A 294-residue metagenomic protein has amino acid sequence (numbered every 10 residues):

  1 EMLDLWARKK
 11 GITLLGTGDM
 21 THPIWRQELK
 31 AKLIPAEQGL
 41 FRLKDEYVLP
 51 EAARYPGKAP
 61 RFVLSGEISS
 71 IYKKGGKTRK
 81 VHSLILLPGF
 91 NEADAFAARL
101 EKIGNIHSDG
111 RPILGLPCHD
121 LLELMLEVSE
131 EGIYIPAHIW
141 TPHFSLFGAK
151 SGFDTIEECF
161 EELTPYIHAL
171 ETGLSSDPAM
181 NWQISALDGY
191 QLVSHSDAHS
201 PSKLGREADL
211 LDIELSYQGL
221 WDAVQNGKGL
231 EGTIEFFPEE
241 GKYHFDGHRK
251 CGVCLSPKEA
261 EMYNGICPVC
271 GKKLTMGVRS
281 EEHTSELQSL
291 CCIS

Functional and structural regions predicted by a protein language model:
W6-R26, I133-I135, I167-H168: Divalent metal-dependent hydrolysis catalytic cores, especially in the metallo-beta-lactamase
T17-R26, I71, E92, T141-F144 (+2 more regions): Active-site environment of divalent metal-dependent phosphoester hydrolases
R26-H168: Extended substrate/RNA-proximal surfaces in nucleic-acid metabolism proteins
F153-E161, H168-V253: Functional cores that coordinate and move charged inorganic groups
H248, N264-C267: Residues immediately within or flanking Cys/His clusters that coordinate Zn2+ in small zinc-binding modules
G252-L255, G271: Cys/His-coordinated zinc-binding microdomains
K258-G265, M276-S280: Short Cys/His-rich "knuckle" micro-motifs
E282-I293: Single conserved hydrophobic/aromatic residue that forms the stacking wall/gate of nucleotide- or nucleobase-binding
